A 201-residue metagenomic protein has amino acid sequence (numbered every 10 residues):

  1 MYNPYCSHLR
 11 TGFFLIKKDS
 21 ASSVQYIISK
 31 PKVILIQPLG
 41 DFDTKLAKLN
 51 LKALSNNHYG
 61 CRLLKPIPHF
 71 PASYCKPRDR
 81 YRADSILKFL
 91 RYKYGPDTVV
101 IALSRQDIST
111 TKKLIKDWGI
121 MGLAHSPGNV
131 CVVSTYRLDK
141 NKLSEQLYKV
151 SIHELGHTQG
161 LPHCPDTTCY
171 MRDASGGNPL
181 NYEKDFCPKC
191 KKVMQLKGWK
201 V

Functional and structural regions predicted by a protein language model:
L9, F14-L15: Short hydrophobic targeting helices and cationic amphipathic motifs that mediate membrane/organellar targeting
A21-S29: Short boundary motifs at domain starts and secondary-structure transition points
K30-F42: Fold-level signature of zinc-dependent metallopeptidase catalytic domains
D41-V150, P162: Metzincin-family zinc-dependent endopeptidase catalytic domain
W118-Q146, P162-V201: Metalloprotease/metallohydrolase-associated module, dominated by Zn2+-dependent proteases
V150-T158: Catalytic glutamate of the conserved HExxH
